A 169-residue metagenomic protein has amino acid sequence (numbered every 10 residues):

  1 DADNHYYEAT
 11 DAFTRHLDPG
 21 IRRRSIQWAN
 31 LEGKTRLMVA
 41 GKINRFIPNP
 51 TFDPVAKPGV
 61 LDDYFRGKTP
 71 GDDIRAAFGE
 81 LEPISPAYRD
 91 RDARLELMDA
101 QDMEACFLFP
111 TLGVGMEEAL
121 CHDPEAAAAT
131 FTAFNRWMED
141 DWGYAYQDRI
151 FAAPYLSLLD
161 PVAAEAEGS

Functional and structural regions predicted by a protein language model:
D1-S169: Helix-coil boundary/capping segments in enzymes
